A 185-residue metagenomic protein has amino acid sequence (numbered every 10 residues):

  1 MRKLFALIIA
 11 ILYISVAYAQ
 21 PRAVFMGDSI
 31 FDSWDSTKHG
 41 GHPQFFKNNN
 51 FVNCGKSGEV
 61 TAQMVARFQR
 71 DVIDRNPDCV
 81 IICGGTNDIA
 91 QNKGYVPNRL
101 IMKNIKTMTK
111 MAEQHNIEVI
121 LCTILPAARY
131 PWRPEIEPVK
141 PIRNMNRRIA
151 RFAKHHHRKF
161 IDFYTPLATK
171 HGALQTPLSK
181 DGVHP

Functional and structural regions predicted by a protein language model:
L4-Y13: Sec-dependent N-terminal signal peptides
I11, I30, G58, P126 (+1 more regions): Residue-level detector of flexible, active-site-proximal loop/helix-junction positions within diverse enzyme catalytic
S15-A19: Sec/Tat signal peptide C-region and signal peptidase I cleavage site
P21-S36, K56-V60: Catalytic nucleophile-elbow at a beta strand-turn-alpha helix junction centered on a G-D-S/GDSL motif, marking
V24-M26, V52, V80: Conserved beta-strand elements of the Class I
M26, C54, I161-F163: Hydrophobic residues at beta-strand termini and immediately following loops that shape nucleotide-binding pockets
G41-N50, Q63-P185: Alpha-helical cap/lid subdomain in secreted, periplasmic, or secretory-pathway luminal O-acyl-processing enzymes
